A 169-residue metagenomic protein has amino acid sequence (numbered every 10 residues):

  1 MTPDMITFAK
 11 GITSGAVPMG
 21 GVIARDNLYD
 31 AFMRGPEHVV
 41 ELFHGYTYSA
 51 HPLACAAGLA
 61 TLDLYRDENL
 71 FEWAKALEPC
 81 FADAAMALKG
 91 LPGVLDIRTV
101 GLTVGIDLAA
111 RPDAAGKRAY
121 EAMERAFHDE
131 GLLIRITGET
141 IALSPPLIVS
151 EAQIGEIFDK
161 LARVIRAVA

Functional and structural regions predicted by a protein language model:
M1-A169: Conserved N-terminal phosphate-binding loop of PLP-dependent enzymes in the Aspartate aminotransferase
